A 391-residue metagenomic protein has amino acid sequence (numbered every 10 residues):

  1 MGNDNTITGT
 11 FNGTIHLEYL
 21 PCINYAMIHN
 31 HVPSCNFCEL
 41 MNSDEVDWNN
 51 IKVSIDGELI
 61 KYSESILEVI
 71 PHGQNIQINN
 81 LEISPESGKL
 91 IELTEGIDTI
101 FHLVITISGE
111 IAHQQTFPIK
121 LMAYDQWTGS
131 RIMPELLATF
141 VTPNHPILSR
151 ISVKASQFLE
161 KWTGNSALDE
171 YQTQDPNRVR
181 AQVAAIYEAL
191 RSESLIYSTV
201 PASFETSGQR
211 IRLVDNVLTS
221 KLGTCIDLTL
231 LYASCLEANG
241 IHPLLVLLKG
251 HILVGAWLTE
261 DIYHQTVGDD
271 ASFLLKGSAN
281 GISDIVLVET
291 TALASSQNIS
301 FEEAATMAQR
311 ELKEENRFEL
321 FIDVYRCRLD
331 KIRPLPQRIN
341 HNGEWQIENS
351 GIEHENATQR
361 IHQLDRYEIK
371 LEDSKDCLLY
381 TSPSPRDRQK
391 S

Functional and structural regions predicted by a protein language model:
I7-F37: Beta-sheet-dominated interaction scaffolds and their linkers
E39-D44: Asparagine-centered strand-capping/turn motif at beta-strand->loop junctions
E45-N50: Short acidic/proline- and small/hydrophobic-mixed sequence motifs that coincide with surface turns and coil-to-beta
E58-T94: Intrinsically disordered, low-complexity Pro/Gly/Ser/Thr-rich segments with frequent PxxP/GP/PP motifs and embedded
S84-S130: Terminal connector regions
I147-T219: Secondary-structure boundary elements
G223-E315: Hydrophobic/aromatic-rich core segments of domains that either
Y380-Q389: Conserved small/polar residues in nucleotide/adenosyl-binding loops
